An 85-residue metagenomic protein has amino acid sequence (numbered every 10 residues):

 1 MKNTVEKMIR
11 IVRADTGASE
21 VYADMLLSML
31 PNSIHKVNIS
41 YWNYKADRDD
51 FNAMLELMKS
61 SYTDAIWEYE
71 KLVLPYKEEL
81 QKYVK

Functional and structural regions predicted by a protein language model:
M1-L27: Short terminal alpha-helical segments
V5, R48-L55: Hydrophobic core segments within long, regular secondary-structure runs in both alpha- and beta-rich folds
I9, L27, L55, K77 (+1 more regions): Residue-level detector of alpha-helical secondary structure
V12, M29-S33, L57-S61, Y83: Generic structural signal for hydrophobic core residues of well-folded globular domains
T16-S19, L30-V37, A46-F51, Y62: Short alpha-helix boundary/capping elements
W42-Y44: Mixed-charge (polyampholyte) low-complexity IDRs
N52-L57, S61-L72: Basic, alpha-helical nucleic-acid-binding regions used in initiation and control of genome expression
A65-K85: Low-complexity intrinsically disordered segments
